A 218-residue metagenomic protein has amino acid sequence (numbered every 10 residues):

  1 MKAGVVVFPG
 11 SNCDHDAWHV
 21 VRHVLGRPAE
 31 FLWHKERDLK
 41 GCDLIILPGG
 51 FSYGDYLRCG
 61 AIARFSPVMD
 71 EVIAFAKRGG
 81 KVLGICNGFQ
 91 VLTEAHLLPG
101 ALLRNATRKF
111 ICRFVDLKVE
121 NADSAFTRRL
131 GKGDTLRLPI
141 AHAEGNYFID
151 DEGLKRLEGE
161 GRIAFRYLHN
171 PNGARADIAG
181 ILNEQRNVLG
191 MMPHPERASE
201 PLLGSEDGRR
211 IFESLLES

Functional and structural regions predicted by a protein language model:
M1, G133-T135, N183-V188: Beta-strand-turn-beta hairpins that frame and shape the catalytic cleft of phosphate-ester-processing enzymes
M1-I85, T93-P99, L103-I111, K118 (+3 more regions): N-terminal beta1-alpha1 cap of cysteine-dependent amidohydrolase-like domains
A3-G4, R137-A141, L189-P193: Active-site-proximal beta-strand elements of phosphoester/diester hydrolases
G50-F51, G88, A143, P195: Active-site metal-binding loops of divalent metal-dependent hydrolases
L97-R175: Pocket-forming structural segment of enzyme catalytic cores
I178-L202, I211: A glycine-centered loop/beta-turn motif at secondary-structure junctions
